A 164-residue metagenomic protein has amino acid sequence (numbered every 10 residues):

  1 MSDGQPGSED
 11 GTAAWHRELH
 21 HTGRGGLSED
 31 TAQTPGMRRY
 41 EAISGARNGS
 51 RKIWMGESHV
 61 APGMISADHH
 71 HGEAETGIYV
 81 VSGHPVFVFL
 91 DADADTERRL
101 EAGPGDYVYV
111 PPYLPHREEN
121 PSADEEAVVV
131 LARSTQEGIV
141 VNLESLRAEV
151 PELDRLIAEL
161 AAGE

Functional and structural regions predicted by a protein language model:
M1-K52, A67, L146-E164: A short, N-terminal "cap"/entry segment at the start of jelly-roll beta-barrel domains of the cupin/DSBH fold
W15, A94-T96, P115-E164: Double-stranded beta-helix
R38-R39, G56-G72, P112: Conserved short histidine dyad/triad with adjacent acidic residue
R39, M55-H59, G77, R99 (+2 more regions): Conserved hydrophobic/aromatic beta-strand scaffold that supports enzyme active sites
R47-N48, E73, A123-D124: Short strand-connecting beta-turns/loops that link adjacent beta-strands
K52-W54, A74, H84, E126-A127: A structure-centric signal for secondary-structure junctions around beta-strands
E57, H70, F89-D91, P112 (+2 more regions): Residue-level recognition of conserved beta-strand positions in structured domain cores
I65, A74-P104, L114-E119: A short beta-strand-loop-beta hairpin characteristic of the jelly-roll/cupin
